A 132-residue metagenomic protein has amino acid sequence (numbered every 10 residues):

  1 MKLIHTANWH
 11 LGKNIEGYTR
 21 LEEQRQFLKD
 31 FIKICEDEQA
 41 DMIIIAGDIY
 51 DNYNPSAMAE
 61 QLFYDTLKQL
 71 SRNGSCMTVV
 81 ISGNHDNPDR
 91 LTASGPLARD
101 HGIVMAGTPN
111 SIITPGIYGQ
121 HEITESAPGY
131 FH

Functional and structural regions predicted by a protein language model:
M1-K68, S75: N-terminal active-site segment of His-dependent metallophosphoesterases
K2, M77-V79, V104: Proline-centered loop/turn at the N-terminus of a beta-strand
A46-D48, I81-N84: Glycine-rich beta-strand-to-loop/alpha-helix junction loops that act as flexible
P55, S82, D86-H132: His/Asp/Glu-rich metal-coordinating catalytic cores of metallo-dependent phosphodiesterases/hydrolases acting on
D65, Q69-L70, D86-P88: N-terminal targeting/docking segments
N73-S75, D100: Short, well-ordered coil/turn elements that cap or connect secondary structure elements
